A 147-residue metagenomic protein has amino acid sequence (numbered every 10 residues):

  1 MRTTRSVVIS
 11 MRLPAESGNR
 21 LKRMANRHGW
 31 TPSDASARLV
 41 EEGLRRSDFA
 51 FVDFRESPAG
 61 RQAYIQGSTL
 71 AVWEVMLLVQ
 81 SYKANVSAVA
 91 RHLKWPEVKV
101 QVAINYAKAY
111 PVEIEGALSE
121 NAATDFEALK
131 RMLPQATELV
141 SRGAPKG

Functional and structural regions predicted by a protein language model:
M1-L13: Short Lys/Arg-rich basic patches
A15-P32: Surface-exposed, Lys/Arg-rich phosphate-binding patches that contact polyanionic backbones
M24, A88-R91: Short alpha-helical "recognition helix" segments of helix-turn-helix
W30-T31, R91-V102: Short, basic interhelical loop/turn and adjoining N-cap of the next helix at nucleic-acid- or acidic-partner-contacting
T31-F51: Short, basic amphipathic alpha-helical segments that act as recognition/interaction helices in nucleic-acid-binding
R45-L70: Short, positively charged interaction helices/loops
A50-F54, V112-D125: Short Lys/Arg-enriched helix C-cap and helix-to-coil transition segments that create basic nucleic-acid-contact patches
S68-K83: Short, amphipathic alpha-helical "recognition" segments used to contact nucleic acids or chromatin
